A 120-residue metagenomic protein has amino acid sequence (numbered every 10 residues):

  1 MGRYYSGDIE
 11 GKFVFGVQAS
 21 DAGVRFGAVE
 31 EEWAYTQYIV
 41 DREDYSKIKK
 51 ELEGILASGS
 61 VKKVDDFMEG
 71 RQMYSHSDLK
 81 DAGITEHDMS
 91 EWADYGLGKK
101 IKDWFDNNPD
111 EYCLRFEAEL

Functional and structural regions predicted by a protein language model:
M1-Y112, A118-L120: Acidic (Asp/Glu-rich) sequence patches and key acidic residues that form negatively charged surfaces used
